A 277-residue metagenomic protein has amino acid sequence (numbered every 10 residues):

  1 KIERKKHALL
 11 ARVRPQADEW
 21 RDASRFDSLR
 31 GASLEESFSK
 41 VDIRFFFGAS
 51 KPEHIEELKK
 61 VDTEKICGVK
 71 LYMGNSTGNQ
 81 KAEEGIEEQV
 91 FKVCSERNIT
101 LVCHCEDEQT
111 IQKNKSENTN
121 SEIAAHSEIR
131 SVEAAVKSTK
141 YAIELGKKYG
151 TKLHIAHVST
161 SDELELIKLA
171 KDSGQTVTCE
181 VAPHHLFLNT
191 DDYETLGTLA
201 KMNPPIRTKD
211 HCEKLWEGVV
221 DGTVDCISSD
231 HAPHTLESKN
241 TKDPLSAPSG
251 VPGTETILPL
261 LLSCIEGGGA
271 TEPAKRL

Functional and structural regions predicted by a protein language model:
K1-D27, G31, E35-K40: Metal-associated gating/positioning segment near the N- to mid-region
V13, G31, V90, A142 (+2 more regions): Aromatic/hydrophobic pocket-lining residues that form π-stacking "cages" and hydrophobic walls in ligand
F38-G146, D162, L186-D192: Histidine/acidic-residue-rich, glycine-tolerant segments that coordinate divalent metal ions
I43, V69, H104, L153 (+4 more regions): Divalent metal-coordination and catalytic microenvironments
T63-V69, S95-N98, K171-T178, G197-A200 (+1 more regions): Glycine-enriched alpha-helix->loop->beta-strand junction motifs that scaffold or abut catalytic
G74-E84, A124-S131, G197-H211, P244-S249: Glycine-rich tight-turn/loop motif centered on a GG-T
A124-G150, L199, V220, D225-C226 (+1 more regions): His/Asp/Glu-enriched, well-ordered alpha-helical/loop segment that forms or immediately abuts the divalent-metal
H157-C212, W216: Acidic, glycine-rich loop-and-beta core segments that form the ion-binding/anion-interacting portion of active sites
